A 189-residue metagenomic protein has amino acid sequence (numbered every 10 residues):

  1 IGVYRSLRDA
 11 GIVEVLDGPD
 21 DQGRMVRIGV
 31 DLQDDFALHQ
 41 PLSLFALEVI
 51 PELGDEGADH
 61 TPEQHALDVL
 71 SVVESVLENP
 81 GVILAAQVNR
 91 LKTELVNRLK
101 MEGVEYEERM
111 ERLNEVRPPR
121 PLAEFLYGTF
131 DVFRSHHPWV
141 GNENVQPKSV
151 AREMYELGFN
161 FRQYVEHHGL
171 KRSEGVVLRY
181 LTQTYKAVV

Functional and structural regions predicted by a protein language model:
I1-V189: Non-catalytic terminal extensions of ATP-dependent helicases
